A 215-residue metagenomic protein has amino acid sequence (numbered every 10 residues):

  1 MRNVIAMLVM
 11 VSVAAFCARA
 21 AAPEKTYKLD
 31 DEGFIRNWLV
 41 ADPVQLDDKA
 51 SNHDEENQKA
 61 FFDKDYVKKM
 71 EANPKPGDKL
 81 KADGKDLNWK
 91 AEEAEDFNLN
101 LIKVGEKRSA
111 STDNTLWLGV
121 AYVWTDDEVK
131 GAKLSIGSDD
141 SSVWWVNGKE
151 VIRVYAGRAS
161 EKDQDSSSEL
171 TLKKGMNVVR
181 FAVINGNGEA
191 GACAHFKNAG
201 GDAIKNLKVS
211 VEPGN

Functional and structural regions predicted by a protein language model:
M1-V4: Positively charged n-region of N-terminal signal peptides that target proteins for export
M7-A15: Bacterial N-terminal signal peptides
F16-A20: Sec/Tat signal peptide C-region and signal peptidase I cleavage site
A21-L99, F181-N215: Accessory carbohydrate-binding/adhesion or oligomerization-edge regions at the termini of glycan-active proteins
K107-W117, Y155-E161: Extracellular beta-rich ligand/substrate-recognition surface
G119-G131, E169-K174: Extracellular and analogous surface-interaction loops
K130-W145, V179: Aromatic-lined ligand-binding clefts that engage carbohydrates, nucleic acids, or primary amines
V146-H195: Beta-strand-rich ligand-recognition modules
